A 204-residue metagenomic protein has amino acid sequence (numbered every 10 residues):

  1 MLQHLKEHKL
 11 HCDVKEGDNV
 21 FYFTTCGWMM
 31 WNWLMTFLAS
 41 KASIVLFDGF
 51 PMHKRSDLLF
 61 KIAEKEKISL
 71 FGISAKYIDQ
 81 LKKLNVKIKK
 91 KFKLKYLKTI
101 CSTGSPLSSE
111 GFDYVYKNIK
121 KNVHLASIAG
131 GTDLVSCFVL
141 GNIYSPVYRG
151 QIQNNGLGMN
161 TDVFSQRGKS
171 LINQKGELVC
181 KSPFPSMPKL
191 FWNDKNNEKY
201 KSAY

Functional and structural regions predicted by a protein language model:
L2-N19, M29-S69, L84: Conserved AMP-binding/adenylation subdomain of ANL enzymes
E16, L34, A39-A42, S69-I73 (+1 more regions): Gly/Ser/Thr-rich phosphate-binding loop
N19-F21, L178-V179: Short, well-ordered beta-strand segments
F23-T24, G49-H53, E66-F71, C101-S105 (+1 more regions): Hydrophobic alpha-helical scaffolding
F23-T24, M29, F47, F71-S74 (+6 more regions): Generic beta-strand/beta-sheet core signal
K76-D79, P185-S186: Alpha-helix/helix-capping structural signal
S145-Q151, A203: Short, P/G- and charge-enriched loop/turn segments at secondary-structure junctions
N155-G156, K169-Y204: Conserved ATP/PPi-binding loop(s) of AMP-dependent carboxylate-activating enzymes
